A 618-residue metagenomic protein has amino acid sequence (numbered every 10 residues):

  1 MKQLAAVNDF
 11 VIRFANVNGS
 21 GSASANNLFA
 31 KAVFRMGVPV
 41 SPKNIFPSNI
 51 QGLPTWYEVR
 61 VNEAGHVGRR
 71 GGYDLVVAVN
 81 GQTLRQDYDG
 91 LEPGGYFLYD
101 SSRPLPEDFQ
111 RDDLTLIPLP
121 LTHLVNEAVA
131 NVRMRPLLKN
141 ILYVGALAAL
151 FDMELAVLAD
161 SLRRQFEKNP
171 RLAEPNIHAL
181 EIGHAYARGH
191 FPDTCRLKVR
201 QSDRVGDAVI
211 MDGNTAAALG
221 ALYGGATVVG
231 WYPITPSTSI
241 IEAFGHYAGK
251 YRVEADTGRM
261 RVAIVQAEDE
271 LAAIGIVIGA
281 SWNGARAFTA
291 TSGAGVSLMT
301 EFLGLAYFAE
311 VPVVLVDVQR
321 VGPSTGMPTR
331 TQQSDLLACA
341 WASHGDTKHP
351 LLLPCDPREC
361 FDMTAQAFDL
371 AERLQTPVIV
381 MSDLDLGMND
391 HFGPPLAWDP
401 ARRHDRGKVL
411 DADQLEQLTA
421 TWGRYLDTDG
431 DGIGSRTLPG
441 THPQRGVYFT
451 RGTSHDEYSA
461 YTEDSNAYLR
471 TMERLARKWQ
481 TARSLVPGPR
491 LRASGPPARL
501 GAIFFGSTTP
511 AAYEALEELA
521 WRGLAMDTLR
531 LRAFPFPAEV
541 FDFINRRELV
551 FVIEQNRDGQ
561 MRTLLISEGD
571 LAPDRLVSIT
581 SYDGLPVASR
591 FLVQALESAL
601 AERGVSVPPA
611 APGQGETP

Functional and structural regions predicted by a protein language model:
M1-G224, V228-G230: Active-site cofactor/cluster-binding pocket
N8-V76, G224-E268, K478, I503-L529 (+2 more regions): Anionic-ligand anchoring segments at beta-strand to alpha-helix junctions in alpha/beta enzyme folds, i.e., glycine
V17, N44-Q51, A208-N214, Y232-I234 (+7 more regions): Active-site nucleophile and cofactor-binding loops and adjacent substrate-binding regions of central metabolic enzymes
S24-N27, G52-T55, Y88-L91, D108-D112 (+13 more regions): Short acidic, glycine/serine/threonine-rich loops at helix termini
L91-F97, D112-L114, V262, V311 (+2 more regions): A short helix->loop->beta-strand "cap" motif at the edges of active sites that frequently abuts
L114-P118, H246-Y251, T257-G258, V265-Q266 (+3 more regions): Flexible glycine/proline-rich, aromatic-decorated loop/lid segments
D193-Y223, T227, E242-G245, A255-M260 (+5 more regions): Hydrophobic, small-residue-rich alpha-helical packing segments that form membrane-like cores
I210-A218, L222-G224, M363, F368-P618: Flexible, low-complexity linker and terminal segments
